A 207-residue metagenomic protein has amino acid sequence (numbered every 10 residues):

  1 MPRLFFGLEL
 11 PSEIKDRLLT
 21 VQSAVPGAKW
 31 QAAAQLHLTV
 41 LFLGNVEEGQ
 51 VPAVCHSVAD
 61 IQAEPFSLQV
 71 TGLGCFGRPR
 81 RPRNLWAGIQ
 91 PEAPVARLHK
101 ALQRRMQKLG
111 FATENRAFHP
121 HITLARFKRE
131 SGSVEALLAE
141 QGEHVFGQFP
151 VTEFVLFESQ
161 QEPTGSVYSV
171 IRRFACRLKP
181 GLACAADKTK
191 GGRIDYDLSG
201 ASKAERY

Functional and structural regions predicted by a protein language model:
M1-G181, Y196, R206-Y207: Histidine-dependent nucleotide/RNA phosphoesterase domain, centered on the 2H-phosphoesterase fold with its duplicated
S199-S202: Serine residues within intrinsically disordered or low-complexity segments
